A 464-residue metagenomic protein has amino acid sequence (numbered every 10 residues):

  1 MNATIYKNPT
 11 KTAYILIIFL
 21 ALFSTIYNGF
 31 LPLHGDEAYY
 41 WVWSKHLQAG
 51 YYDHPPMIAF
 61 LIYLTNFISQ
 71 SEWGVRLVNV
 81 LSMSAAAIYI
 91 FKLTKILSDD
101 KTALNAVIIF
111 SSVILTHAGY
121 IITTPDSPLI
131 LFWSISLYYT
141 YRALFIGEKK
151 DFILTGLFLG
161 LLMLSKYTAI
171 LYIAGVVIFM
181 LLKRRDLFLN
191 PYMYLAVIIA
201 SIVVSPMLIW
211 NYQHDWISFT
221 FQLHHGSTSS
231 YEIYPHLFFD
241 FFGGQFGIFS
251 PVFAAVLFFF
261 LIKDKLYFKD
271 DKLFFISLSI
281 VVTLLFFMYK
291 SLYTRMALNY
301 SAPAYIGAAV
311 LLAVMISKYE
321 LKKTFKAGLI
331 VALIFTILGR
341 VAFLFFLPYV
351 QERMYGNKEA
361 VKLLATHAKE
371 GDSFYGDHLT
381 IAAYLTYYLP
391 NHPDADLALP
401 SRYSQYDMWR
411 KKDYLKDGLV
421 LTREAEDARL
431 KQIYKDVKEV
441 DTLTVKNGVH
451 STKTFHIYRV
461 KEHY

Functional and structural regions predicted by a protein language model:
T10-Y14, I90-S112, L131: Transmembrane-helix signature of polytopic, membrane-embedded enzymes that assemble or transfer cell-envelope glycans
Y14, L77-L97, I135, Y139: Transmembrane-helix motifs of polytopic, lipid-linked glycan transferases
I17, A106-I114, L159, M163 (+1 more regions): Short helix- or helix-capping micro-motifs that position conserved polar/aromatic residues at function-defining sites
K95-K101, S136-D151: Membrane-interface transmembrane helices that cradle and orient dolichyl/undecaprenyl
L115-L129: Short acidic/glycine- and proline-prone juxtamembrane loop motifs at membrane-interface regions of multi-pass membrane
L161, Y172-K272, M288: Transmembrane-lumen/periplasm boundary regions of multi-pass, lipid-linked membrane glycan transferases
S317-L344: Signature aromatic-anchored transmembrane alpha helix within multi-pass, membrane-resident enzymes that catalyze glycan
G356-A382, T386-Y464: Luminal/periplasmic acceptor-recognition loop/helix of membrane-associated glycosyltransferases
